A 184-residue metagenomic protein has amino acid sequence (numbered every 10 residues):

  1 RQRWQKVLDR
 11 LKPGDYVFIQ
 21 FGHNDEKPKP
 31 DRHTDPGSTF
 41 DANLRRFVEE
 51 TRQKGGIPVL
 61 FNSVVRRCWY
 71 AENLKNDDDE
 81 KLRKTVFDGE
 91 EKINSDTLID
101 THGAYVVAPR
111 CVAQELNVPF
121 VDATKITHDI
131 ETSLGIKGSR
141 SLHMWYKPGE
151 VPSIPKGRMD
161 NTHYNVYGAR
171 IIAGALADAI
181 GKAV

Functional and structural regions predicted by a protein language model:
R3-A183: Alpha-helical cap/lid subdomain in secreted, periplasmic, or secretory-pathway luminal O-acyl-processing enzymes
